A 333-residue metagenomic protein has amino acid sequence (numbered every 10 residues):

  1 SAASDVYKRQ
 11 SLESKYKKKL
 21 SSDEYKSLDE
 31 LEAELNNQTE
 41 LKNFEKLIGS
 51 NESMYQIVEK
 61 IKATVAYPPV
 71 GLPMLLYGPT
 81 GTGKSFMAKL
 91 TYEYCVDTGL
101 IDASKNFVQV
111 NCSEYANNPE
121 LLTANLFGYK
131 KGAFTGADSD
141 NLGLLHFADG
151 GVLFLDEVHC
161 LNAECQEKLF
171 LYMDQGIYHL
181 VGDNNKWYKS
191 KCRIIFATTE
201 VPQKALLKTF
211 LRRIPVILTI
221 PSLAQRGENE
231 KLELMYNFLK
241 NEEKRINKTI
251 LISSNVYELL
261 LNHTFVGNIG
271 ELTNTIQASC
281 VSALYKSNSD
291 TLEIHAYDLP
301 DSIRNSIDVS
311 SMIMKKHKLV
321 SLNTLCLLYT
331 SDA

Functional and structural regions predicted by a protein language model:
A2-Q10, Y329-A333: Conserved small/polar residues in nucleotide/adenosyl-binding loops
L35-Q56, N262: Dynamic helix-loop-helix/coil hinge segments at AAA+ ATPase domain boundaries and subdomain interfaces
G49-L72: Pre-Walker A (pre-P-loop) alpha-helix and adjacent loop at the N terminus of AAA/AAA+ ATPase modules, a conserved
G71, T98-D102, A133-L145, V158 (+2 more regions): Conserved Walker
L75-K105: Walker A/P-loop
N117-A124, D138-D174, K204-R213, E228: Conserved AAA+/SF3 P-loop NTPase catalytic/coupling segment centered on the Walker-B
A205-N241: Conserved AAA+ ATPase core "coupling" helix
K248-T264: Short conserved motifs of the RecA-like P-loop NTPase core
